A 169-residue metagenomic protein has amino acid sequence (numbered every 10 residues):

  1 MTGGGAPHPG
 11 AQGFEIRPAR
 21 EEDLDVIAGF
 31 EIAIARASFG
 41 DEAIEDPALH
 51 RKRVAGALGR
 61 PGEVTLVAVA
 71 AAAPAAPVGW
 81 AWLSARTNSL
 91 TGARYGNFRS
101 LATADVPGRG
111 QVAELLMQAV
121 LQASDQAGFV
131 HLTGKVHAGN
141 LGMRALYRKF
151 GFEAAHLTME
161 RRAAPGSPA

Functional and structural regions predicted by a protein language model:
M1-E22, P165-A169: Conserved N-terminal entry element of GNAT/NAT acetyltransferase domains
A35-V54: Conserved GNAT-fold acetyl-CoA-binding loop/helix
A55-V67, N97: A short helix-loop-beta-strand connector motif used in the catalytic cores of GNAT acetyltransferases and, in some
V67, A76-A85, A102: Conserved beta-strand in the GNAT
S100, R109-Q122, A145, K149: Conserved acetyl-CoA-binding loop-helix of GNAT-fold acetyltransferases
D105, T133-M143, E160-R162: Conserved beta-strand-loop-alpha-helix junction that forms the acyl-donor binding cleft
E114, Q126, A138-H156: Conserved active-site alpha-helix within GNAT-family acetyltransferase domains
S124-K135: Conserved GNAT acetyl-CoA-binding A-motif
